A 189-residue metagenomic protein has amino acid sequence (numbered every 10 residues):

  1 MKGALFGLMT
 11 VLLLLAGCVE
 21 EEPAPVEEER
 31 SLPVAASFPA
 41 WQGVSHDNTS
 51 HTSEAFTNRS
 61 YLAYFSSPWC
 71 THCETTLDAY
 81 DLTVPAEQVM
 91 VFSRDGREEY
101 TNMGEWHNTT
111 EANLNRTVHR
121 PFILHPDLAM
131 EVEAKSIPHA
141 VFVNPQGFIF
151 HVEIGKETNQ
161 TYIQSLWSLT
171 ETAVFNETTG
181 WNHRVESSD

Functional and structural regions predicted by a protein language model:
M1-L32: Secretory targeting signatures
E22-S53: N-terminal "domain-start" segment that seeds a small globular fold
G43-V44, H119-P126: Short acidic-hydrophobic, aromatic-tinged amphipathic segments that line or gate anion-handling sites
N48-S50, N58, D81, E99-N115 (+3 more regions): N-linked glycosylation sites
H51-E74, F92: Short active-site neighborhood of thiol/selenol oxidoreductases, capturing the structured segment around
E74-N113, H125-E131, W181-V185: Structural microenvironment flanking redox-active thiols in thiol-disulfide oxidoreductases
L124-E171: Thiol/disulfide oxidoreductase modules built on the thioredoxin-like
T172-D189: Short, low-complexity, Pro/Ser/Thr/Gly-rich segments in the mature regions of secreted, periplasmic
